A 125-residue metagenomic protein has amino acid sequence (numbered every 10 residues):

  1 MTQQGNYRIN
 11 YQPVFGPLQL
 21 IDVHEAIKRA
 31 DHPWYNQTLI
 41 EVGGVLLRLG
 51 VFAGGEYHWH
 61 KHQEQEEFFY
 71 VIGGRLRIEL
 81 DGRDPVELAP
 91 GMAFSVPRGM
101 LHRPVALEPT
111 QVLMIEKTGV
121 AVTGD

Functional and structural regions predicted by a protein language model:
M1-R48: A short, N-terminal "cap"/entry segment at the start of jelly-roll beta-barrel domains of the cupin/DSBH fold
P33, L46-Q63: Conserved short histidine dyad/triad with adjacent acidic residue
L47, Y57-W59, G74-E79, A93 (+1 more regions): Short beta-strand segments in beta-sandwich/barrel cores
V51-F52, K61-I78, I115: Short, conserved beta-strand element in jelly-roll/cupin
I72-G73, A89-P90, E108, E116: A cytosolic small-molecule/anion-sensing beta-strand core signal
G82-R98: Short acidic-glycine-tyrosine-enriched beta hairpin
R98-D125: Ligand-binding loop in jelly-roll beta-barrel domains
